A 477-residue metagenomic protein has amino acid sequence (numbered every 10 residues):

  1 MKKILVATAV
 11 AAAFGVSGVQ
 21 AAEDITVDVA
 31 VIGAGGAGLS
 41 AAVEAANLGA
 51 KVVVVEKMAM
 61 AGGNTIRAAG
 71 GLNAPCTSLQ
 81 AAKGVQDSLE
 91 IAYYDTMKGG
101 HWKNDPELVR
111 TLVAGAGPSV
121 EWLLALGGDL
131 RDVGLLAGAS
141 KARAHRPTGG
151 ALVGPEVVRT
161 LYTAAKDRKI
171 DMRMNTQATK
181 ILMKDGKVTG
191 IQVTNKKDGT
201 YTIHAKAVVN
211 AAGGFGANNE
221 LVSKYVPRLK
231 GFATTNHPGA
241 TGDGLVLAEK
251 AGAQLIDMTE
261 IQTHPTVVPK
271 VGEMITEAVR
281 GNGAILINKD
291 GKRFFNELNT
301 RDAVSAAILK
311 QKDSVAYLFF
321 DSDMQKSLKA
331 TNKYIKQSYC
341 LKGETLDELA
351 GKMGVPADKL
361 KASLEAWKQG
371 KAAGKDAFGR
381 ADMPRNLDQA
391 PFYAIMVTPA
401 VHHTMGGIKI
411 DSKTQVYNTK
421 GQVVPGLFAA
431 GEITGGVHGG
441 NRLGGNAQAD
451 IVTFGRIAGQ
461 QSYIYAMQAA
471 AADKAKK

Functional and structural regions predicted by a protein language model:
M1-A21: Gram-negative bacterial Sec-dependent N-terminal signal peptides
E23-A37, V53: Beta1/beta-strand and adjacent pyrophosphate-binding region of the FAD-binding site in flavoprotein oxidoreductases
K51, K57-D171, N175-K180, E220 (+2 more regions): Conserved N-terminal/central alpha/beta ligand/cofactor-binding core
G149-K206, L245, E249-A251: Helical element adjacent to the flavin cofactor pocket in flavoenzyme catalytic cores
K180, K359-N441: A glycine-rich dinucleotide-binding beta-alpha-beta segment and adjacent secondary-structure elements that constitute
G199, I203-V268, E273, F454-I457: Glycine-rich loop(s) and the adjacent beta-strand/alpha-helix scaffold that form part
L245-K359: An anion/pyrophosphate-binding glycine-rich loop and adjacent beta-alpha core in soluble alpha-beta enzymes
L247-Q254, P356, K361, I451-A471: Internal hydrophobic alpha-helix adjacent to the cofactor/substrate pocket in enzyme cavities
